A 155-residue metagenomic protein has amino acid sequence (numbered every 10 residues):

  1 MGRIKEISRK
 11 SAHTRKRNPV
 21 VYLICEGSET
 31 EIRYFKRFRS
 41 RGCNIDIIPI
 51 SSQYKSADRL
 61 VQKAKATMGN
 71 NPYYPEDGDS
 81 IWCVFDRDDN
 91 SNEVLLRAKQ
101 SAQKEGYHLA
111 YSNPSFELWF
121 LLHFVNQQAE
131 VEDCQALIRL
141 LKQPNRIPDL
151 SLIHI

Functional and structural regions predicted by a protein language model:
M1-P75: RecA-like P-loop NTPase motor core
Y22-I24, P75-N90: Acidic beta-strand-to-loop metal/phosphate-binding motif
K36-F38, V94-A102: Short, aromatic/basic amphipathic alpha-helical patches
Q53-D58, F85-L95: Acidic, metal-coordinating catalytic cores used for nucleic-acid/nucleotide bond scission and strand-transfer chemistry
A66-Y74, Q127-K142: A polyampholytic, Gly/Pro-enriched intrinsically disordered region
R87-D89, N113-L118: Short beta-alpha junction loops
F116-A129: Glycine-rich, charge-decorated loop segments at or immediately adjacent to ligand/cofactor-binding or catalytic sites
I153-I155: Conserved small/polar residues in nucleotide/adenosyl-binding loops
